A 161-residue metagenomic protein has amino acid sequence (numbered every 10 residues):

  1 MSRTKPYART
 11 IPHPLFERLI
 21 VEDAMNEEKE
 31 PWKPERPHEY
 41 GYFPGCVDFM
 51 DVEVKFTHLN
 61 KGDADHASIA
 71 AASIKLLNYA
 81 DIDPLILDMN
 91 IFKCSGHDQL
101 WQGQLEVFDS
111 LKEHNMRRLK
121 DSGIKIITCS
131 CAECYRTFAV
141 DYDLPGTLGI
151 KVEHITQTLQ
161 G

Functional and structural regions predicted by a protein language model:
M1-F92, D98-C129, Y135, D141-G146: Iron-sulfur-cluster electron-transfer modules
T147-G161: Short, flexible loop segments at boundaries between secondary-structure elements
